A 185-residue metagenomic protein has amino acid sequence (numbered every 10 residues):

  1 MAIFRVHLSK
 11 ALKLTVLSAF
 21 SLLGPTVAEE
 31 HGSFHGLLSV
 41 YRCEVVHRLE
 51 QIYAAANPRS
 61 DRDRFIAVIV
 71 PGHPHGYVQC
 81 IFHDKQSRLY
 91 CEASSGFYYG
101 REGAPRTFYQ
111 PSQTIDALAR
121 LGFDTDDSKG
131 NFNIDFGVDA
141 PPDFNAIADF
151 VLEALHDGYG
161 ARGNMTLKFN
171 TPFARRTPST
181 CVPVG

Functional and structural regions predicted by a protein language model:
M1-L8: N-terminal secretory signal peptides that target proteins for export/translocation
K13, R42, P111-T114: Short amphipathic alpha-helical segments that mediate assembly, nucleic-acid/protein binding, or membrane association
K13-L22: Bacterial N-terminal signal peptides
L22, V68-P71, T180: Compositionally biased, intrinsically disordered/low-complexity regions enriched for serine, proline and threonine
V27-Y90: Long, contiguous N-terminal structural blocks used for assembly/anchoring
A28-Y53, D126-G185: Acidic, proline/glycine-rich low-complexity IDRs
G72-P142, G160, T166, T171-P172: Intrinsically disordered, low-complexity regulatory segments enriched in Ser/Thr/Pro and charged residues
